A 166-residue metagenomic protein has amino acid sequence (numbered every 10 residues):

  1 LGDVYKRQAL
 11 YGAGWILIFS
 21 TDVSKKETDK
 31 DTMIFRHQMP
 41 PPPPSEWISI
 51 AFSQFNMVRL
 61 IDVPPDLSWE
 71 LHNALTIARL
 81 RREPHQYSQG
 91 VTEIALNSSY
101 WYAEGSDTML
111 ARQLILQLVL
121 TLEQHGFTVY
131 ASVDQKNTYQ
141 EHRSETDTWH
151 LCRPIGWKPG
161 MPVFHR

Functional and structural regions predicted by a protein language model:
G2-Y5: Short, small-residue-biased leader/transition segments that mark boundaries at the very start of proteins
G12-A13, I18-L116, H125, V133-R166: Long, continuous compositionally biased terminal/linker segments
